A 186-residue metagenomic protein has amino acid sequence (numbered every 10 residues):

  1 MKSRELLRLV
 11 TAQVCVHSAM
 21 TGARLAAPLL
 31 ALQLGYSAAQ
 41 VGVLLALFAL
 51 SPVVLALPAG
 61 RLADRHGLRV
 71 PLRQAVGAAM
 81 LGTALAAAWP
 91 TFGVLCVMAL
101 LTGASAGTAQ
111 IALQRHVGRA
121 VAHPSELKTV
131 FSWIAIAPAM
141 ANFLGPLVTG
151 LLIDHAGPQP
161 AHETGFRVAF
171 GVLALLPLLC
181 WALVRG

Functional and structural regions predicted by a protein language model:
K2-A49: Helix-loop boundary and gating motifs at the non-cytosolic
G35, G67, A88-G93: Helix-breaking motifs and short loop linkers at transmembrane-helix boundaries and internal kinks in secondary membrane
A49-L57, N142-F143: Residue-level signature of mid-helix packing/kink "hotspots" within the transmembrane helices of 12-pass Major
L55-G67, I153: Helix-to-loop junctions at the C-terminal end of transmembrane segments in multipass secondary transporters
V70-A84: Structural signature of the two symmetry-related core transmembrane helices
G82, G93-L101: Paired small-residue
L100-I136: Cytoplasmic helix-loop-helix junction between adjacent transmembrane helices in 12-TM secondary transporters
A174-G186: C-terminal membrane-cytosol helix-exit motif in multi-pass small-molecule transporters
